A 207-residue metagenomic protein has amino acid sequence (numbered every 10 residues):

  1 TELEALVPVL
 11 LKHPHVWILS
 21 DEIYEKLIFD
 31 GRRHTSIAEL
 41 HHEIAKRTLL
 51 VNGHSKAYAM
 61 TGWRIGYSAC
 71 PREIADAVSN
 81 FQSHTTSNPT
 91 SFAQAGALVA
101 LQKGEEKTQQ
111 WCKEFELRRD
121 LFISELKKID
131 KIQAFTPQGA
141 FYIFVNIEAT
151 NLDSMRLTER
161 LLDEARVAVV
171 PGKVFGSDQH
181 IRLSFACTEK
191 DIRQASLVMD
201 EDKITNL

Functional and structural regions predicted by a protein language model:
T1-L207: PLP-dependent class I/II
